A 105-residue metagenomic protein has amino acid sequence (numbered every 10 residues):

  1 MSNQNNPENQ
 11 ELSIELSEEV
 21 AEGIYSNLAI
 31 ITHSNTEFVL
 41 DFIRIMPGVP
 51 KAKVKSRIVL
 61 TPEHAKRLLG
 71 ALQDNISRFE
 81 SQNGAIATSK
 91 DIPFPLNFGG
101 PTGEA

Functional and structural regions predicted by a protein language model:
M1-A105: Positively charged, low-complexity terminal tracts and the immediately adjacent first secondary-structure elements
